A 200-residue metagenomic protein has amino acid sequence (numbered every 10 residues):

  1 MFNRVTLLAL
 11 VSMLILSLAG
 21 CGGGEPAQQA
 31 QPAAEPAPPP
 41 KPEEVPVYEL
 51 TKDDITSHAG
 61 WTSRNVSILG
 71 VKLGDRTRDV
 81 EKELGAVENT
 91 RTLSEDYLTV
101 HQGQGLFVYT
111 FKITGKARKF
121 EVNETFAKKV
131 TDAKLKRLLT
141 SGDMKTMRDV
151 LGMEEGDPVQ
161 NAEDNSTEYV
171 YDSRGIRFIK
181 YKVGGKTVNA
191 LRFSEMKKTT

Functional and structural regions predicted by a protein language model:
M1-L8: Bacterial N-terminal signal peptides that target proteins for export
L10-I15: Hydrophobic helical h-region of N-terminal Sec-dependent signal peptides in bacterial secretory/periplasmic proteins
S17-G20: C-terminal motif of bacterial Sec signal peptides marking the signal peptidase cleavage site
G22-E25: Bacterial signal peptide processing site
Q31-V45: Intrinsically disordered, low-complexity proline-rich regions
V45-L50, I55-W61, N65-S67, K72-E121 (+1 more regions): A cross-family detector of function-defining hotspots
K116-R137: Intrinsically disordered, low-complexity Ser/Thr-rich linker and spacer segments in cell-wall-related proteins
